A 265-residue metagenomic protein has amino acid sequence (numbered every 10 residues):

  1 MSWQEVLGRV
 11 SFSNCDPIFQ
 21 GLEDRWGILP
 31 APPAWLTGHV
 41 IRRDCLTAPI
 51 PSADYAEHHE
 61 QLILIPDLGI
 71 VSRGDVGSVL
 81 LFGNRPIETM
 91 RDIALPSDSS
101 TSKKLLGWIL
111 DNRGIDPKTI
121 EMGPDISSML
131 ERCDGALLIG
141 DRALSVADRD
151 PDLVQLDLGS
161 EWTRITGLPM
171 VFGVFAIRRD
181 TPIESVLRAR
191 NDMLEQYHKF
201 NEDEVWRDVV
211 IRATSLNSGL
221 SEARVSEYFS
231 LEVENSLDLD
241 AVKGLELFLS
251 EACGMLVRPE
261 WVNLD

Functional and structural regions predicted by a protein language model:
M1-L22, V76-D134, I139-D141, V242-E246: Bilobed "Venus flytrap"/periplasmic-binding protein-like clamshell domains and structurally analogous long
V10-N14, P32-A34, D44-Q61, P66-L68 (+2 more regions): Beta->alpha turn/N-cap motifs
R25-L36: Short catalytic helix/loop segments, enriched in acidic residues and glycine and frequently bearing histidine
H39-I41, M129-L130, A252: Hydrophobic residues within well-ordered alpha-helices
P49, E121-I211: Pocket-lining segment of extracytoplasmic ligand-binding domains
L64-I87, R164-D180: Hydrophobic/proline-rich hinge and linker segments of small-molecule sensing/allosteric domains, predominantly
P182-E251: Secondary-structure end/capping motifs
V242, F248-D265: Long, low-complexity C-terminal extensions of enzymes
